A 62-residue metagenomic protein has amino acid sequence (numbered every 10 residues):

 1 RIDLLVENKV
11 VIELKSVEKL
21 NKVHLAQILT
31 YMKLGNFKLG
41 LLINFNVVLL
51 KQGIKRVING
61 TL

Functional and structural regions predicted by a protein language model:
R1-V11: Active-site beta-strand-loop-beta-strand hairpin of nuclease catalytic cores that positions key catalytic residues
K15-L62: Nucleic-acid nuclease catalytic cores
